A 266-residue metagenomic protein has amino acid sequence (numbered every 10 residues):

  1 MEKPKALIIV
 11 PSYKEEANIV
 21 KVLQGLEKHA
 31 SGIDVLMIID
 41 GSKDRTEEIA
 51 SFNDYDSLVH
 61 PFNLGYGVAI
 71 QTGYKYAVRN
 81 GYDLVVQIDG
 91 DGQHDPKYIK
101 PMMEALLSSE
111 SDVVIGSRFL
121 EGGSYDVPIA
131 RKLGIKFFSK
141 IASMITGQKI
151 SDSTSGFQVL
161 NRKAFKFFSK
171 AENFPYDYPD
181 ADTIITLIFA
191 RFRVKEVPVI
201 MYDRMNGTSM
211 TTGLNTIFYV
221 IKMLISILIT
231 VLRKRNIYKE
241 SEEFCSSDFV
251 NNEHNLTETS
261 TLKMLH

Functional and structural regions predicted by a protein language model:
M1-A6, A17, G147, A171-H266: Hydrophobic helical membrane-anchoring modules
P4-A6, E27-M37, R45, Y55: Short loop->beta transition adjacent to catalytic acidic/histidine clusters or analogous donor-positioning motifs
S12, I38-D40, H60: Conserved sequence signature across two-component system core domains
K14-K28: Short, well-formed alpha-helical segments that are part of the catalytic scaffolds of diverse glycosyltransferases
E15-N18, S42, D95: Donor nucleotide-sugar binding loop of glycosyltransferases
I39-E47, G92: A conserved acidic beta->alpha catalytic loop
H60-R79, L84, P96-D177, R204-I221: Acceptor/aglycone-binding surface of glycosyltransferases and processive sugar-polymer synthases
